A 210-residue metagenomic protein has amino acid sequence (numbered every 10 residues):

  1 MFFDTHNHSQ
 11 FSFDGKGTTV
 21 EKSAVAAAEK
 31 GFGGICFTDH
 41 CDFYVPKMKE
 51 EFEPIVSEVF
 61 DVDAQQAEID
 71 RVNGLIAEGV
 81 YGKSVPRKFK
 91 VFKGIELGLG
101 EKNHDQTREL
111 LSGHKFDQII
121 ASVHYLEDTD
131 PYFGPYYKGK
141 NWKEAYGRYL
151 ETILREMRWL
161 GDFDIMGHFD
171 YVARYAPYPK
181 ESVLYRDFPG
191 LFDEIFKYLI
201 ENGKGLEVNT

Functional and structural regions predicted by a protein language model:
M1-L97, E101, A173-Y175, P179-R186 (+1 more regions): An N-terminally biased module of ancient metal coordination in phosphate/nucleic-acid-related enzymes
F2, F32, P86-K88, F116 (+2 more regions): A general structural motif
T5, T18-T19, T38, T107 (+3 more regions): Residue-identity detector for threonine
F11-F13, G113-K115, A121-T210: Domain-core and long-helix interface of multi-subunit machines
K16-A26, K102-L110, R148-R158: Short, acidic/polar
V62-V72, H104-S112, R148-I153, F188-F192: Charged, low-complexity, helix-prone segments enriched in Lys/Glu/Asp/Gln
R71-I76, V85-E144: Active-site gating/metal-coordination segments in enzymes
